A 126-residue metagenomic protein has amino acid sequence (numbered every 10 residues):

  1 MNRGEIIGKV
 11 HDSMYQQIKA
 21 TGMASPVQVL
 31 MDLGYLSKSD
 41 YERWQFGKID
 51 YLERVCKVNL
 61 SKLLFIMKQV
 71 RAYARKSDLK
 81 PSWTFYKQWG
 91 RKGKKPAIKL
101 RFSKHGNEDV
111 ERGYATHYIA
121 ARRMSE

Functional and structural regions predicted by a protein language model:
R3-V27, D32, L36-S37, E42-V55: Positively charged, polyanion-binding regions of nucleic-acid-associated proteins
L60-E126: Phospho-regulated, low-complexity intrinsically disordered regions of nuclear gene-regulatory and chromatin-associated
